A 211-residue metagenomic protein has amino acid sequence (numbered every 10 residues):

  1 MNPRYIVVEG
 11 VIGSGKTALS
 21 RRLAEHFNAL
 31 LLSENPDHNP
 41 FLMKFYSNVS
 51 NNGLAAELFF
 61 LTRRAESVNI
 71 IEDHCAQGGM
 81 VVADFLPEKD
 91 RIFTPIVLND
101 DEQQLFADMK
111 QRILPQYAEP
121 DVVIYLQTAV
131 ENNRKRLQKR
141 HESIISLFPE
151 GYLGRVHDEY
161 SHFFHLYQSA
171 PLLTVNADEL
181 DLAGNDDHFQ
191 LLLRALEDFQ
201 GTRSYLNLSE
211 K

Functional and structural regions predicted by a protein language model:
V8: Hydrophobic anchor at the beta1->P-loop junction of P-loop NTPases
V11: P-loop (Walker A) phosphate-binding loop of NTP-binding proteins
K16: Conserved lysine of the Walker
L19-S20: Post-Walker A alpha-helix
E25-R63: Conserved substrate/cofactor phosphate-moiety recognition/catalytic segment in nucleotide-dependent phosphotransferases
A56-A118: Glycine-rich phosphate-binding loop used to anchor ATP phosphates in small-molecule kinases, encompassing both
D90-S161: A glycine- and Lys/Arg-enriched "phosphate-lid" helix/loop adjacent to the NTP-binding pocket of small-molecule kinases
K135-L147, G151-K211: NTP-dependent small-molecule kinase module
